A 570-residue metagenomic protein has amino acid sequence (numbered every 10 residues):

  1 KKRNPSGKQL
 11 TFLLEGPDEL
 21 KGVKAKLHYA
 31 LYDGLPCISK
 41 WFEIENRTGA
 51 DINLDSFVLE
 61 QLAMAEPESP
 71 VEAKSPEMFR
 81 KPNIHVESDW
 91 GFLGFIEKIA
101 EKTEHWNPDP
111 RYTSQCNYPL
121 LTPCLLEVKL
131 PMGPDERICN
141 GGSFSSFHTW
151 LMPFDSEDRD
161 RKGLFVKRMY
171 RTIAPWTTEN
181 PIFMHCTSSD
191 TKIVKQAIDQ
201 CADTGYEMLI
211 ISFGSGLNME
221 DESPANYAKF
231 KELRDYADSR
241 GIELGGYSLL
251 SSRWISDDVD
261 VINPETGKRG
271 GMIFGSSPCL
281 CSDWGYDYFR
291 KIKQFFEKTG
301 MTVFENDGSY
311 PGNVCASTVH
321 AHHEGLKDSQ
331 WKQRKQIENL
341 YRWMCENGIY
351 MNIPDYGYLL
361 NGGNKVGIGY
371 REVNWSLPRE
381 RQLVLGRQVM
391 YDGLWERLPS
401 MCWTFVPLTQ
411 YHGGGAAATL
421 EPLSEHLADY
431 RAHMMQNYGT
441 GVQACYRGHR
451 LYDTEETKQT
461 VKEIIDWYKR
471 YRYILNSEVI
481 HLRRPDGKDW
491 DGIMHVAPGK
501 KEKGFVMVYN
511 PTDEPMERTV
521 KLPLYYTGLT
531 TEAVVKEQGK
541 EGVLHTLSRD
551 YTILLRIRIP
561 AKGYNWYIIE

Functional and structural regions predicted by a protein language model:
K1-C124, L130-P134, N140, T531-L544: Polysaccharide-binding surfaces and accessory modules of carbohydrate-active proteins
E136-F154, P560-I569: Short Pro-Gly-centered flexible turn/kink motifs
S145, R159-M208, S212-S215: An acidic-aromatic substrate-binding cleft motif
N180-C186, L209-I211, L244-S248, F304-N306 (+2 more regions): Hydrophobic faces of well-ordered beta-strands that scaffold small-molecule active sites in alpha/beta enzyme cores
N180-T191, S212-Y227, G270-F289, A321-Q333 (+1 more regions): The substrate-binding groove and active-site-proximal loops of carbohydrate-active enzymes, especially glycoside
A228-D235, S239, E243-M301, Y310-G312 (+2 more regions): Active-site-adjacent "subsite" loops/lids of carbohydrate-active enzymes
Q336-G542, R556-R558, N565: Active-site-proximal substrate-binding groove within the catalytic cores of carbohydrate-active enzymes
T546-E570: C-terminal beta-strand-rich structural cap/linker in extracellular carbohydrate-active enzymes
